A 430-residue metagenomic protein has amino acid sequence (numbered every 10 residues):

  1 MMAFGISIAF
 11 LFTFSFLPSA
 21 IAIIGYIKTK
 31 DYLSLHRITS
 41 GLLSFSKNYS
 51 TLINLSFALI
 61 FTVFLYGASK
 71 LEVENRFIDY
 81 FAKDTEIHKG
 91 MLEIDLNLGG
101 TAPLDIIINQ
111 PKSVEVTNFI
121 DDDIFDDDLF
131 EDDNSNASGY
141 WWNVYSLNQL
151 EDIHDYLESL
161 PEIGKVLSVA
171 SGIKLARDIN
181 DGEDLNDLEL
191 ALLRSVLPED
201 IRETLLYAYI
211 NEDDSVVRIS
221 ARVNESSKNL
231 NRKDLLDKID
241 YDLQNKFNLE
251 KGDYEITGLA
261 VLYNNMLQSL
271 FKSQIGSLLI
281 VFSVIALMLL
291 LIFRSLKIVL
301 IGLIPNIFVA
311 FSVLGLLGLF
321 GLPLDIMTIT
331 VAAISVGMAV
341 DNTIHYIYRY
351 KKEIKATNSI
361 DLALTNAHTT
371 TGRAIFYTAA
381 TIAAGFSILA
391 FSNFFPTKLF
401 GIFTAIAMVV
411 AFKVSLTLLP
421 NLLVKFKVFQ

Functional and structural regions predicted by a protein language model:
M1-F4, L35, T39, D84-M91 (+2 more regions): Amphipathic alpha-helical segments in well-structured domains
M1-R76, S227, Q244-Q430: Membrane-embedded transmembrane helical bundles of large multi-pass transporters/channels
K28, P111-V114, N224-S227: A short, flexible beta-alpha/helix-coil linker loop
T51-L188: Juxtamembrane segments of multi-pass membrane proteins
D84, V144-L147, K233, D361 (+1 more regions): Non-membrane alpha-helical structural segments and their capping/turn regions in soluble enzymes
D105, R218-S220, S335: Short aromatic/hydrophobic contact patches that present stacked aromatics for nucleic-acid/ligand binding
Q110-P111, A170-L175, K238-D240, L259-V261 (+2 more regions): Active/binding-pocket-proximal capping segment
N148-D152, Y156-E162, V166, L192-I285: Extracytoplasmic
